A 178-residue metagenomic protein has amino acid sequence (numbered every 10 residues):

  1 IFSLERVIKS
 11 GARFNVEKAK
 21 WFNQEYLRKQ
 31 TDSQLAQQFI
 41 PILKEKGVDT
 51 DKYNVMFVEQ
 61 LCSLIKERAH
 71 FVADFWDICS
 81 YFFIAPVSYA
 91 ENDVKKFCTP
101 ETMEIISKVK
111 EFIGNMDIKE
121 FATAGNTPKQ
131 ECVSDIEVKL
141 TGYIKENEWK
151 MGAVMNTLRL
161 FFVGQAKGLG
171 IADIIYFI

Functional and structural regions predicted by a protein language model:
I1, W21-E25, L64-E67, N156-V163 (+1 more regions): Short, hydrophobic/amphipathic alpha-helical patches that form generic packing surfaces within helical domains
I1-E45: A conserved active-site cap/scaffold subdomain adjacent to cofactor or substrate pockets
I8-A12, L27-S33, T99-P100, K129 (+2 more regions): A short, ordered amphipathic alpha-helix with a cationic face
V16-K20, E59, S63, G152-N156 (+1 more regions): Non-catalytic, well-ordered alpha-helical scaffold segments
R28-D32, A73, D77, G164-I171: Short helix-capping/linker segments at secondary-structure and domain boundaries
D32-A122, P128-N147: Small-residue-rich helix-loop
A122, S134-I178: Charged substrate- and nucleic-acid-binding regions of tRNA-handling and nucleotidyl-transfer enzymes, centered on
